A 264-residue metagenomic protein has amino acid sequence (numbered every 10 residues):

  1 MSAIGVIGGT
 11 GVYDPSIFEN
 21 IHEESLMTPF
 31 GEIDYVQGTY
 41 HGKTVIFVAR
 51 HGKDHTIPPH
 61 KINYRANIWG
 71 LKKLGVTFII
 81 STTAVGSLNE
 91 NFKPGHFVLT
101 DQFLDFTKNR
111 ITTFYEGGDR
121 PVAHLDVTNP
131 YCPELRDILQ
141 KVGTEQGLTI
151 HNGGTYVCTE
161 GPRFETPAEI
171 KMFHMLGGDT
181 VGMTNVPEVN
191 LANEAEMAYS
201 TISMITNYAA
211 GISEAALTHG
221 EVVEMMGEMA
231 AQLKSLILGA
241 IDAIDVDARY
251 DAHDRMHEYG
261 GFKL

Functional and structural regions predicted by a protein language model:
M1-T128: Metabolite-binding pocket within alpha/beta catalytic cores that recognizes anionic/polar moieties
I68, I170, V186-V189: Generic hydrophobic/aromatic pocket-lining and core-packing "Φ" positions
K72-G75, H174, N193: Non-catalytic positions within long, well-ordered alpha-helices that form the structural scaffold/packing of enzyme
T77-F78, D179, A198: Short acidic/polar active-site loop segments enriched in Thr and Asp
P130-M175: Active-site rim beta-loop-alpha module in soluble metabolic enzymes
M183-E221: Zn-dependent metallopeptidase/amidohydrolase metal-coordination segment
A210-H257: His/Asp/Glu-rich mid-to-C-terminal helical/loop segments that flank catalytic regions of hydrolases
